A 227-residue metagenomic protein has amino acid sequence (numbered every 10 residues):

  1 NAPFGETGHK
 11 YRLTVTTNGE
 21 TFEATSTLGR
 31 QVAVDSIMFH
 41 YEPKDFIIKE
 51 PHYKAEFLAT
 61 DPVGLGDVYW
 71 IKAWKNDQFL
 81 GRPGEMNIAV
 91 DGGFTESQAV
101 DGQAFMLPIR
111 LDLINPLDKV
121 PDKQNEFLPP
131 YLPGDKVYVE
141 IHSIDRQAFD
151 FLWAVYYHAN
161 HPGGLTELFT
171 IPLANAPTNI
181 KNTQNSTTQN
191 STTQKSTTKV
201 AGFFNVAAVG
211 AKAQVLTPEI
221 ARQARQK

Functional and structural regions predicted by a protein language model:
N1-K227: A sequence/structural signal for flexible, mid-protein segments enriched in small/helix-disrupting residues
